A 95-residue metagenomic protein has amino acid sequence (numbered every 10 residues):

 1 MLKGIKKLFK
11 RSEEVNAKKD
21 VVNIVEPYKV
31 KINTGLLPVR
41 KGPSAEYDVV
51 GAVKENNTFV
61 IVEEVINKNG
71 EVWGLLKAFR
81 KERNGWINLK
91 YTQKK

Functional and structural regions predicted by a protein language model:
M1-P38, G51-E55, E64-V65, Q93-K95: SH3-family beta-barrel domains
G4, A52-Q93: SH3/SH3-like beta-barrel superfamily modules
L37, K41, F79: Extracellular/lumenal glycan-associated surfaces
P43-D48: Short alpha-helix capping/helix-loop boundary micro-motifs
